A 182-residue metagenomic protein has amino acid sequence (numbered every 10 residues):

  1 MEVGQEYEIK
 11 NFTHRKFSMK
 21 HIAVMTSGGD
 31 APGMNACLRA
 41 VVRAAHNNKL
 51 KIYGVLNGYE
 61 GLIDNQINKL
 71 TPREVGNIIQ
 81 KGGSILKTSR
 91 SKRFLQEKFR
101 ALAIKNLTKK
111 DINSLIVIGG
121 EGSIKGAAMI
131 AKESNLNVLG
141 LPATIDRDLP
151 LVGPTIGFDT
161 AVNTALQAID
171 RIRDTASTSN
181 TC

Functional and structural regions predicted by a protein language model:
E6-S18: Short, Lys/Arg-enriched N-terminal segments with co-localized hydrophobic residues within the first ~10-30 amino acids
F17-I63: N-terminal phosphate-binding or glycine-rich loops at protein starts, especially the Walker A/P-loop of NTPases
S27-D30, V55-G61, R90-S91, G120-S123 (+1 more regions): Short, ordered loop/turn segments at secondary-structure junctions
A36-V41, E121-L136: Short Gly/Thr/Asp-enriched flexible loops that form oxyanion-binding sites at enzyme active sites
Y53-V55, A131-T155, D159-T164: Short, acidic/small-residue loops that bind anionic groups at enzyme active sites
L62-V117, S123, P154-D170: Glycine-rich oxoanion-binding loops at beta->alpha junctions
T178-C182: Conserved anion/nucleotide-ligand pocket segment
